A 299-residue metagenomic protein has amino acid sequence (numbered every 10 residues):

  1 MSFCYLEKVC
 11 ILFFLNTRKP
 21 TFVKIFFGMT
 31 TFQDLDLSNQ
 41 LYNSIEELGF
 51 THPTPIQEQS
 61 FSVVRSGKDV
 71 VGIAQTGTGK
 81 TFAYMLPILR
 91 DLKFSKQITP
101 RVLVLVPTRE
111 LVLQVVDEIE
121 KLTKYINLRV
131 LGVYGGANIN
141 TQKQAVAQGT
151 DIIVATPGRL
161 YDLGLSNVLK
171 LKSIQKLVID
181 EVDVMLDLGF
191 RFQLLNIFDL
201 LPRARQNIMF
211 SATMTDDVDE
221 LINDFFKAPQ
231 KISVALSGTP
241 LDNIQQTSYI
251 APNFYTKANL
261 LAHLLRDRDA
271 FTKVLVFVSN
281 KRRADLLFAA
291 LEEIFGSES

Functional and structural regions predicted by a protein language model:
M1-S299: Conserved helicase RecA-like core
